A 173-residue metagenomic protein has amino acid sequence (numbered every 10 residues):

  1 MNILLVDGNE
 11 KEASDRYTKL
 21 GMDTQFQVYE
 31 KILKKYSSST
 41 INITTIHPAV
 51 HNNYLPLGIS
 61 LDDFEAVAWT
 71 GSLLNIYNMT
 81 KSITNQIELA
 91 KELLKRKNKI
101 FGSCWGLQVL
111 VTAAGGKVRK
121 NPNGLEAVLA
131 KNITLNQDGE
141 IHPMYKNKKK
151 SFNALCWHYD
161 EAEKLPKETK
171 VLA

Functional and structural regions predicted by a protein language model:
M1-K81, N85-E88, E92-R96: N-terminal beta1-alpha1 cap of cysteine-dependent amidohydrolase-like domains
G8, G116-A173: Pocket-forming structural segment of enzyme catalytic cores
E10, V50-N52, L107, L125 (+1 more regions): Residue-level detector of flexible, active-site-proximal loop/helix-junction positions within diverse enzyme catalytic
Q27-K31, Q108, Y159-D160: Active-site phosphate/pyrophosphate- and oxyanion-stabilizing loops and adjacent acidic/basic residues in soluble
S38-T40, K95, A113, K149 (+1 more regions): Short, well-ordered coil/turn elements that cap or connect secondary structure elements
L57-D62, V109-T112, E163-K167: Short loop/helix-cap segments at secondary-structure boundaries that form the rim of catalytic
T70-G139: Cysteine-nucleophile active-site neighborhood
